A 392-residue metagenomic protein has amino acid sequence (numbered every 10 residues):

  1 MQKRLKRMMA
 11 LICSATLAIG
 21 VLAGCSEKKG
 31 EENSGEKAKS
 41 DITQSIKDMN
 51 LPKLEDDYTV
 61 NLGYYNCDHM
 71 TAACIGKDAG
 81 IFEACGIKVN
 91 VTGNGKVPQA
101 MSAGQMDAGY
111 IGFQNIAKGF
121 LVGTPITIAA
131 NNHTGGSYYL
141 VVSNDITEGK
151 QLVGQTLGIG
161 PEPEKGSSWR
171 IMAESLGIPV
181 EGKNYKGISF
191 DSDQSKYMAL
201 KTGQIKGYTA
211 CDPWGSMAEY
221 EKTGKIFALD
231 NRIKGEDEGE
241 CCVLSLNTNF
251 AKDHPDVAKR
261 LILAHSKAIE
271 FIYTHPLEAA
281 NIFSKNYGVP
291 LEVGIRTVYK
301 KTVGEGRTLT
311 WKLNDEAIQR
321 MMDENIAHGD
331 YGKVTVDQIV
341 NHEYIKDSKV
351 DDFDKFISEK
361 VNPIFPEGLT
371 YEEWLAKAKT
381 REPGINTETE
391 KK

Functional and structural regions predicted by a protein language model:
M1-I12: Bacterial N-terminal signal peptides that target proteins for export
C13, L17-V21: Hydrophobic core
L22-E36: Bacterial lipoprotein signal-peptidase II cleavage site
G35-S192, K206-D212, T223-A228, D237-E238 (+1 more regions): Short, glycine-/small- and polar/acidic-enriched structural segments that line small-molecule recognition paths
A84, G154, R232-D237, G304-D315: Short, solvent-exposed loop/beta-turn-alpha elements that line the ligand-binding surface or hinge of extracytoplasmic
Q114-N115, S195-Y287: Pocket-lining segment of extracytoplasmic ligand-binding domains
H254-T335: Secondary-structure end/capping motifs
I326-K392: Conserved C-terminal helix/tail region of periplasmic/extracytoplasmic solute-binding proteins
